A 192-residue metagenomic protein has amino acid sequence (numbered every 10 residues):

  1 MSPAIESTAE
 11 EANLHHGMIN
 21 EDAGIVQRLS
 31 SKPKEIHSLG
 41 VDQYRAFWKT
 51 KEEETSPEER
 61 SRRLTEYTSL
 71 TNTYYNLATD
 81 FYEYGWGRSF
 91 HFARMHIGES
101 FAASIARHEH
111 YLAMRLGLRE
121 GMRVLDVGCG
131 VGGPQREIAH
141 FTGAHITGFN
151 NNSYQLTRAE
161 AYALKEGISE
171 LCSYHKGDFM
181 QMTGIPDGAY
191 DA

Functional and structural regions predicted by a protein language model:
A4-F81: N-terminal auxiliary segments of SAM/dcSAM-dependent transferases
T55-R63, S69-L118: Class I SAM-dependent transferase core
G121-G130: Conserved class I S-adenosyl-L-methionine
V131-T142: Conserved SAM-binding loop of SAM-dependent methyltransferases across substrates and taxa, primarily the Class I
H145-N150: Conserved SAM-binding motif I beta-strand of class I
A159-E160: Conserved SAM-binding loop
G167-M180: Conserved SAM-binding strand-loop segment of SAM-dependent methyltransferases
M180-A192: A short acidic, Gly/Pro-enriched loop at the edge of an enzyme's catalytic core that lines a small-molecule cofactor
